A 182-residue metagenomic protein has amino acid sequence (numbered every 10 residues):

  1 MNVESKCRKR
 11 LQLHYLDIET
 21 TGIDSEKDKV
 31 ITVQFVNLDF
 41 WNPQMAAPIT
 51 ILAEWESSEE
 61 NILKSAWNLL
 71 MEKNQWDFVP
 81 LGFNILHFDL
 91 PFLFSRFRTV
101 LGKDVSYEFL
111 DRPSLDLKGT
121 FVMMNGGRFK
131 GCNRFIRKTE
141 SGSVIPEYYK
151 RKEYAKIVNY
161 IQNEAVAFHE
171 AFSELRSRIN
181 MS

Functional and structural regions predicted by a protein language model:
M1-E72: Conserved RNase H-like, two-metal-ion catalytic cores of nucleic-acid enzymes
L11, K29-L38, P43-A47, F78-S182: Metal-dependent phosphoesterase core characteristic of DEDDh/y 3'-5' exonuclease domains
E72-F78: Glycine-rich phosphate-binding loop signature in dinucleotide/nucleotide-binding domains
